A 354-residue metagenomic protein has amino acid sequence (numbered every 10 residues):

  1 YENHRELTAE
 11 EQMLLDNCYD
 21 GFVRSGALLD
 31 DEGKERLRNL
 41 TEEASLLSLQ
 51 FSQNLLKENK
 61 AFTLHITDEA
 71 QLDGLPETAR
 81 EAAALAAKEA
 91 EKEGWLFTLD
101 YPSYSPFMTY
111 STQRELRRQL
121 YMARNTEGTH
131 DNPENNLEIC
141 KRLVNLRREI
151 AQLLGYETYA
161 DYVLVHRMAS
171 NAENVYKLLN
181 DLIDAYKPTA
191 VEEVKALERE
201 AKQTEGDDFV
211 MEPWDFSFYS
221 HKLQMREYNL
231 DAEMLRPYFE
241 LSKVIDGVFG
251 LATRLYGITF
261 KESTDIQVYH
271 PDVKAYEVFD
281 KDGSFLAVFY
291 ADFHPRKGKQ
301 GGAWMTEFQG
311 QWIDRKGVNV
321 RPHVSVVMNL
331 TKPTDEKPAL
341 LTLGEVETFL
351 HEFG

Functional and structural regions predicted by a protein language model:
Y1-Y162, G247: Noncatalytic, helix-rich "gating/capping" subdomain that lines the substrate-entry/channel surface of large enzyme
E10, L14-L15, Q53, K57-T98 (+2 more regions): Active-site-proximal, well-structured secondary-structure segments within enzyme catalytic domains
P106-F107, N171-A172, T334-P338: Short small-residue beta-strand/loop micro-motif enriched in glycine and branched aliphatics
T112-L116, D292-F293, W304-Q309, L340-V346: Short intrinsically disordered coil segments
N132, E240, L330-L350: Short pre-active-site segment immediately N-terminal to the catalytic Zn-binding motif
